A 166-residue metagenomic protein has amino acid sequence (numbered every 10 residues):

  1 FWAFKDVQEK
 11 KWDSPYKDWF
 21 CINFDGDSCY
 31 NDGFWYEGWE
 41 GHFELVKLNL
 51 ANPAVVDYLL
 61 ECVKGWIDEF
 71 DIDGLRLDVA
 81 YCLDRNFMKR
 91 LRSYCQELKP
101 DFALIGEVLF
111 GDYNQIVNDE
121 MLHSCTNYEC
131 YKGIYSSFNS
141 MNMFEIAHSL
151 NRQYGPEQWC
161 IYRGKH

Functional and structural regions predicted by a protein language model:
F1-K64, E69, E97, N114: Substrate-binding/active-site clefts of carbohydrate-active enzymes
D6-E9, V63, R92-H166: Conserved alpha/beta catalytic core and glycan-binding cleft of carbohydrate-active enzymes
G26-C29, Y36, V55, L83-R85 (+2 more regions): A short linear-motif detector with a strong N-terminal bias
G41-V56, D73-C82, Y131-S140: The substrate-binding groove and active-site-proximal loops of carbohydrate-active enzymes, especially glycoside
D71-D73, F102: The start of beta-strands in P-loop NTPase/AAA+ ATPase cores
A80-N86, G111: Acidic-and-aromatic substrate-binding clefts and catalytic sites of carbohydrate-active enzymes
